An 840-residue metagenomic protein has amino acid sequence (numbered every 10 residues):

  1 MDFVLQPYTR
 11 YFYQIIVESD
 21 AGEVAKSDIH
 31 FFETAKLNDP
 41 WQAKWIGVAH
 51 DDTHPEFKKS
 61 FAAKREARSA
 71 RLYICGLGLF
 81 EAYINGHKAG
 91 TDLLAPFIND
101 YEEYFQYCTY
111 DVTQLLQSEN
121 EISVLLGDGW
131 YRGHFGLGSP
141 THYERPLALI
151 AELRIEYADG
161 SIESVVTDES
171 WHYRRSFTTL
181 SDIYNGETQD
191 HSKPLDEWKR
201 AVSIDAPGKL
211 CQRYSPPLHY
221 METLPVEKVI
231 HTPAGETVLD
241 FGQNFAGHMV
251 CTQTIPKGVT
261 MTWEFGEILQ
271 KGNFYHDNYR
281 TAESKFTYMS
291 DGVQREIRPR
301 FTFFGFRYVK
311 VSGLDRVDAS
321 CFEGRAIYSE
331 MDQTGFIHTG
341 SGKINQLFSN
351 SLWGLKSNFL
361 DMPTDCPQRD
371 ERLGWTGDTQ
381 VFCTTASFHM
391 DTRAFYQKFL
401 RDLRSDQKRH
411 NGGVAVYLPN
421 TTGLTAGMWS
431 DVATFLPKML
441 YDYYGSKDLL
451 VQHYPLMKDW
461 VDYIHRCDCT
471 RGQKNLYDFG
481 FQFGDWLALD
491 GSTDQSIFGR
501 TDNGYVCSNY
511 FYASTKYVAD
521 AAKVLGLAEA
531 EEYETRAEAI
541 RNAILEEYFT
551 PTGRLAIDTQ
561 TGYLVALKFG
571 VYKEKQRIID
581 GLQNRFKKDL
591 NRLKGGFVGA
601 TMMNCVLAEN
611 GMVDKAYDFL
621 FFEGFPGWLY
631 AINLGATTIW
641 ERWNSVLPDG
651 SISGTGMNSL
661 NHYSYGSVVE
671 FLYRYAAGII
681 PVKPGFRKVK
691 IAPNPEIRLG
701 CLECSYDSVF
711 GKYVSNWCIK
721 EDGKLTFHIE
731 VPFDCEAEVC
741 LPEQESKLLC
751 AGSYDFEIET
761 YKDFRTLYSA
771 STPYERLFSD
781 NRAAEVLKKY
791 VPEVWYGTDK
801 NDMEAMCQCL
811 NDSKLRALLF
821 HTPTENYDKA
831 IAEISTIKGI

Functional and structural regions predicted by a protein language model:
M1-R10, Q14-R369, G377, A394-F395 (+3 more regions): Extracellular/oxidizing-compartment recognition motifs
A49-D52, F97-Y101, D111-T113, P140-E144 (+16 more regions): Alpha-helix capping and helix-loop boundary segments enriched in small/acidic/polar residues
A70, I74, I84, H248-E267 (+7 more regions): Alpha-helical support elements that line or immediately flank enzyme active sites and cofactor-binding pockets
L79, D168-S170, R174, A319-N350 (+8 more regions): Active-site acid/base region of carbohydrate-active enzymes
I122, Q189, D370-E371, H389 (+6 more regions): C-terminal capping/lid segments that line or modulate ligand- or cofactor-binding pockets
T141, R145-E152, E163-S192, C211-E222 (+2 more regions): Non-catalytic C-terminal accessory modules of carbohydrate-active enzymes
Y441, Y512, V518-A519, A537: Heptad-repeat amphipathic alpha-helical coiled-coil interaction surface used for oligomerization/assembly
F764-E833, I837-G839: Compact, charge-rich alpha-helical regulatory domains located at protein termini
